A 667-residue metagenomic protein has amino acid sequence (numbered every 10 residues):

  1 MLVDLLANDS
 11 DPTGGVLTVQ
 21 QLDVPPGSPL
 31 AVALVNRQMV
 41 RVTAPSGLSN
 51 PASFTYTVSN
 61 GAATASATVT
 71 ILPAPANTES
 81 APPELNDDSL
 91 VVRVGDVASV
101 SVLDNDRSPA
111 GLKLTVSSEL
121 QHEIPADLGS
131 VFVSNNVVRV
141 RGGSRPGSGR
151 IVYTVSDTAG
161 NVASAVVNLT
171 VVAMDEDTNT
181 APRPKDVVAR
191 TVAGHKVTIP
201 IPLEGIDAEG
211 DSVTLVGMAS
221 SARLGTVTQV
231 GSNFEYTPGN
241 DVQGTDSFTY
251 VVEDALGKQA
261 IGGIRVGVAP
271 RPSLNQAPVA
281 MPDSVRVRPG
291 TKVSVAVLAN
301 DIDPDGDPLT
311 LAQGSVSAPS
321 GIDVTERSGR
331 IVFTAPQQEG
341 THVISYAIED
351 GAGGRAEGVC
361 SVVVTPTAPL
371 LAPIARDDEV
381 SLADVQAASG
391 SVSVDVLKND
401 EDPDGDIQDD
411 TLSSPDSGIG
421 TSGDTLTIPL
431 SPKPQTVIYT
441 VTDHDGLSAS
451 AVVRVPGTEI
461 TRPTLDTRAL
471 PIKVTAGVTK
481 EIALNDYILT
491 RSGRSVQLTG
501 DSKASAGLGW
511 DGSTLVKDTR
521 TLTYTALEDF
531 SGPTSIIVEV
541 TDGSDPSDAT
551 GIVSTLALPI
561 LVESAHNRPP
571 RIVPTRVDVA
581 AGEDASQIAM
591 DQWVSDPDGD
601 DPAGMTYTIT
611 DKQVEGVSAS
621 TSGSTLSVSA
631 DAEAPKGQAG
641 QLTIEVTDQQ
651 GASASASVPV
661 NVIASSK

Functional and structural regions predicted by a protein language model:
M1-G14, T55, N60-G111, V152-I206 (+7 more regions): Extracellular interdomain linkers/hinges and stalk-like, low-complexity segments in secreted or single-pass
L2-M39, V97-V100, D104-N135, H195-N233 (+14 more regions): Surface-exposed or secretory-pathway low-complexity segments enriched in glycine-proline and Ser/Thr/acidic residues
V19-Q20, G47, L215-V216, S547-G551 (+2 more regions): Short consensus segments that form the blades of beta-propeller domains, in both extracellular/periplasmic
A31-V32, P45, V58-S59, V91-V92 (+14 more regions): Tandem-repeat/low-complexity and Cys-motif detector
A33-V35, L48-N50, T64, S130-V131 (+15 more regions): Short, low-complexity cationic-aromatic patches
V35, S49, R93-G95, V133 (+15 more regions): Short coil/turn motifs at beta-sheet boundaries
M39-S49, N136-G147, N233-Q243, R330-G340 (+5 more regions): Extracellular/luminal low-complexity segments enriched in Ser/Thr/Pro
